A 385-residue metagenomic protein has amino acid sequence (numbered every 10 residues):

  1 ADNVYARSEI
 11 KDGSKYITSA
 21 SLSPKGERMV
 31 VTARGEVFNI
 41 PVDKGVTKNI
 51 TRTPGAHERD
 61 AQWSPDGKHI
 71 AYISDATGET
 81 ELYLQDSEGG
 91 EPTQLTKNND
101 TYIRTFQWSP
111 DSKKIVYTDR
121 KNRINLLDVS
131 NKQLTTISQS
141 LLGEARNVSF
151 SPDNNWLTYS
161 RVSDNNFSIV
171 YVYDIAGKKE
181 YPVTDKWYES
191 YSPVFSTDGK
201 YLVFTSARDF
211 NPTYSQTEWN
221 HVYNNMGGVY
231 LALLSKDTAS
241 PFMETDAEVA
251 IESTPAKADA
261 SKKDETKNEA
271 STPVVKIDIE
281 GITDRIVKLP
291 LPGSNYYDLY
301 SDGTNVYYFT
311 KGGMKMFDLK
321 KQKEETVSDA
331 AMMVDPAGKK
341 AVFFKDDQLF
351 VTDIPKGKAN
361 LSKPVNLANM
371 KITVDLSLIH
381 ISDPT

Functional and structural regions predicted by a protein language model:
A1-S14, P41-R59, S74, Q85-R104 (+12 more regions): Multi-bladed beta-propeller domains
S21, Q62, Q107, S149 (+5 more regions): Conserved beta-strand position repeated across blades of beta-propeller domains
S23-E36, G281-E325: Long hydrophobic segments that form regular secondary structure
P24-K25, P65-D66, P110-D111, P152-D153 (+3 more regions): Residue-level detector of Asp-centered blade-edge/turn motifs that repeat once per structural unit in beta-propeller
M29, I70, S112-I115, N154-L157 (+3 more regions): Hydrophobic beta-strand positions that form the internal "hydrophobic ladder" of WD40/Gbeta-like beta-propeller blades
T32-R34, V42, D75, T80 (+5 more regions): Short loop/turn segments immediately following the C-termini of beta-strands
F38, E79-Y83, R123-L126, N166-V170 (+3 more regions): Structural motif
I379-T385: Conserved small/polar residues in nucleotide/adenosyl-binding loops
